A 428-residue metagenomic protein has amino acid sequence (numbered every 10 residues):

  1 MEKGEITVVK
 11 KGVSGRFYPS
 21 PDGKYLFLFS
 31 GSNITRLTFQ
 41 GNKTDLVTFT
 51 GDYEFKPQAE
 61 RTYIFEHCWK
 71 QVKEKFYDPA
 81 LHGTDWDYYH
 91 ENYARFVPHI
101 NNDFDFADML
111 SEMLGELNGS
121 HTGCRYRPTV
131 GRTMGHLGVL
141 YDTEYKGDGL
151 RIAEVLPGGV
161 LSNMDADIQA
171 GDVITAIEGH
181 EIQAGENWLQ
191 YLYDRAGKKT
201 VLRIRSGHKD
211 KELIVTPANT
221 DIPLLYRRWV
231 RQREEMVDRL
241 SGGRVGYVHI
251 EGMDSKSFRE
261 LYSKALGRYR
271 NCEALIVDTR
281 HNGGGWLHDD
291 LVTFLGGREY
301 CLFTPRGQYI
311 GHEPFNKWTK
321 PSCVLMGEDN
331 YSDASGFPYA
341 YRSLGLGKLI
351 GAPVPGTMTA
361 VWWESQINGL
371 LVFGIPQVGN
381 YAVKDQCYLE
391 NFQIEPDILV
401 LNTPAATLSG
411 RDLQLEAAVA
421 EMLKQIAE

Functional and structural regions predicted by a protein language model:
M1, G31-T38: Structural motif
E2-S14, Q40-P57: Multi-bladed beta-propeller domains
V8-F29: Conserved beta-propeller blade repeats
F27-S32, R205-S206: Beta-strand C-termini and the immediately following turn/loop, strongest in propeller blades
W69, K73-A94, G138-L156, R244: PDZ/PDZ-like groove recognition
K73-Y77, L81, A153-E154, V160 (+5 more regions): Cleft-lining beta-strand/loop regions that shape enzyme active-site pockets
F96-D148, K209-R233, V419-E428: Extended, small/polar residue-biased N-terminal targeting/export presequences and adjacent propeptide/linker tracts
R132-G185, S255, V378-G379: PDZ/PDZ-like domain segments forming the peptide/carboxylate-binding groove, activating on the N-terminal beta-strands
